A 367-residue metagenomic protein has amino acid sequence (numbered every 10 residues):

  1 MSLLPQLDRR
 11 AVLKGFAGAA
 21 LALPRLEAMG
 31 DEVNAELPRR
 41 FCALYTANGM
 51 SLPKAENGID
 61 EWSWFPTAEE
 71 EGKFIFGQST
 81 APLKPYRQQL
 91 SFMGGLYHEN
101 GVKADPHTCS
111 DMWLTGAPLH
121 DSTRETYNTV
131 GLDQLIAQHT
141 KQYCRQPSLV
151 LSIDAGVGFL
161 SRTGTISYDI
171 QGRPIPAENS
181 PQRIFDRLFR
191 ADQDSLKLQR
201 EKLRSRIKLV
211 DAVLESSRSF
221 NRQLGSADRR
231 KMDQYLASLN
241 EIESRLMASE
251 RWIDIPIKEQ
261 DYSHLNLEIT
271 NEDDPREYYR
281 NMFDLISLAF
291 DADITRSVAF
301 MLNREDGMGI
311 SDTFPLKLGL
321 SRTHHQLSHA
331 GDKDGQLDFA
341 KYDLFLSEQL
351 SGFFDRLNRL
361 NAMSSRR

Functional and structural regions predicted by a protein language model:
M1-R367: Ligand-binding pockets and gating/stacking loops
